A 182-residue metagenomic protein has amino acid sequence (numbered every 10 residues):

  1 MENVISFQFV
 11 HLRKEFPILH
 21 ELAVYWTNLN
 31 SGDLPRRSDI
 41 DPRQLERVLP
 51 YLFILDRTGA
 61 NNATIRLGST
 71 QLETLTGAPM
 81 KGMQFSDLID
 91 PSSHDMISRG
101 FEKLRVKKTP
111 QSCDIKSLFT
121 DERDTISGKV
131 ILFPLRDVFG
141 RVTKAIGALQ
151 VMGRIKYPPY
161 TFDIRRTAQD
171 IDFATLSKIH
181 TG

Functional and structural regions predicted by a protein language model:
M1-A78, M83-D87, D95, R99-K103 (+1 more regions): Intrinsically disordered, low-complexity terminal regulatory regions
